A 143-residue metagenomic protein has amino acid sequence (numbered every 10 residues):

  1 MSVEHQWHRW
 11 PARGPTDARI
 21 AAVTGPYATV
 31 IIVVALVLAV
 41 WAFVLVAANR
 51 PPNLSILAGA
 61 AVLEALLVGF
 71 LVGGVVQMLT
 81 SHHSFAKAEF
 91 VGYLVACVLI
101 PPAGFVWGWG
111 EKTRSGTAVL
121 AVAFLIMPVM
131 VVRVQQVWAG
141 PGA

Functional and structural regions predicted by a protein language model:
M1-A22: N-terminal amphipathic/basic-hydrophobic helices that include classical n-h-c signal peptides and signal-anchor
T16-A39, A139-P141: Hydrophobic transmembrane alpha-helical segments in integral membrane proteins
P26-A35, F85-C97: Structural signature of hydrophobic alpha-helical transmembrane segments
P51-L67, A88-V91: Loop-to-helix transition at the N-terminal end of transmembrane alpha-helices
L63-M78: A generic, lipid-embedded transmembrane alpha helix
H82-Y93, V119, G142-A143: Non-cytosolic membrane-interface motifs at loop->transmembrane helix junctions
P102-A118: Membrane-helix boundary connector in multi-pass membrane proteins
V129-A143: Juxtamembrane boundary at the C-terminal end of a transmembrane helix
